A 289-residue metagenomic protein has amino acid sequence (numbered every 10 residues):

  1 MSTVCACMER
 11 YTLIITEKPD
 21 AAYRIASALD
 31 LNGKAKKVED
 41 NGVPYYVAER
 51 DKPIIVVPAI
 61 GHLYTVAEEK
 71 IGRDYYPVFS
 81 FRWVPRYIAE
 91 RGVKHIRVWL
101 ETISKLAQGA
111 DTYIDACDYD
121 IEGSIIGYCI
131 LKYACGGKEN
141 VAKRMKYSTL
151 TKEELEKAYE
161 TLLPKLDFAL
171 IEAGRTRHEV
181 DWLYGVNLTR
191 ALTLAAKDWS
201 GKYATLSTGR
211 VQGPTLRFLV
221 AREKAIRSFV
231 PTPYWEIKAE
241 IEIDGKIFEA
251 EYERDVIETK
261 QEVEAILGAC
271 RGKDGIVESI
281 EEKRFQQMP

Functional and structural regions predicted by a protein language model:
M1, I103-Q108, K132, A191-T193 (+1 more regions): Short amphipathic alpha-helical segments, especially helix-boundary/capping motifs
M1-S2, P289: Accessible peptide chain termini
T3-H178, W182-V186: Intrinsically disordered, low-complexity regulatory segments
L29-N32, L162, N187, E223 (+1 more regions): Alpha-helix boundary/capping residues
G33, G137-N140, W199-S200, D244-K246 (+1 more regions): Short, glycine- and charge-enriched coil/turn segments that flank and shape catalytic ligand pockets
D51-V57, G61-G92, Y203-P289: Long, highly charged, low-complexity internal segments
H95, E101-S104, Q108-G109, L150-I241 (+1 more regions): C-terminal or mid-to-C-terminal helical accessory/interaction module adjacent to the motor/catalytic core
